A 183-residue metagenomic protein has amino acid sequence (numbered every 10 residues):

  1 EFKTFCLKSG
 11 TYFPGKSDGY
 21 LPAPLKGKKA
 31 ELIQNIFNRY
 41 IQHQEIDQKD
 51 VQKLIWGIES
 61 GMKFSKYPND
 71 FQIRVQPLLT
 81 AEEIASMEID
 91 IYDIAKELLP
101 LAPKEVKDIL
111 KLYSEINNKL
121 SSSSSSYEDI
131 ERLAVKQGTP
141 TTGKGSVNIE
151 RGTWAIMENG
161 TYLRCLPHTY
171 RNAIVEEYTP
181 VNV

Functional and structural regions predicted by a protein language model:
E1-E45, K49-K53, S146-E150, T179-V183: Short, surface-exposed polybasic-aromatic patches that bind anionic ligands, especially phosphate groups
Q42, W56-F64: Sec-exported extracytoplasmic/periplasmic mature domains
D47, M62-S65, L98: Short secondary-structure junctions and interdomain/linker hinges
V51, F64-Q72: Surface-exposed patches in mature extracellular/periplasmic domains of secreted proteins
P77-V183: Long, low-hydrophobicity ectodomains and other hydrophilic envelope-associated domains
